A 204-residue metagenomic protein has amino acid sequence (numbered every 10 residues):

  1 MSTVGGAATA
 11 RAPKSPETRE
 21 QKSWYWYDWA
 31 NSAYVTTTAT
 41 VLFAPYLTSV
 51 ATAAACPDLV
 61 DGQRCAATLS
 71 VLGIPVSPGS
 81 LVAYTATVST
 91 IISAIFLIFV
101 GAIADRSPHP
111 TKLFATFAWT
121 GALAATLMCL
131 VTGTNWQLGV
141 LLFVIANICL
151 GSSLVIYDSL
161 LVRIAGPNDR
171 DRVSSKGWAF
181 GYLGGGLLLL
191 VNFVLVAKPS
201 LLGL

Functional and structural regions predicted by a protein language model:
S2-L204: Membrane-embedded alpha-helical bundles of multi-pass transporters/translocases, especially carrier/permease families
